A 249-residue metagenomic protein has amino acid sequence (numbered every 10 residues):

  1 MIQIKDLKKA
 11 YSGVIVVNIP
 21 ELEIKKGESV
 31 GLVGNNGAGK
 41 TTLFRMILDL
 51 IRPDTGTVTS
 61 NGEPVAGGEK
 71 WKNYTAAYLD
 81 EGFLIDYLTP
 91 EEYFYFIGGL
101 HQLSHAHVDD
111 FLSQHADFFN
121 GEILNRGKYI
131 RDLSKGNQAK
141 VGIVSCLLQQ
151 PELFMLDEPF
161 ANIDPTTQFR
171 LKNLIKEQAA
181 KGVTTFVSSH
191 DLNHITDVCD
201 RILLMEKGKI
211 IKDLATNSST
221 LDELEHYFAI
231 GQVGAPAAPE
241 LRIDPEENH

Functional and structural regions predicted by a protein language model:
I2, V17-I19: Conserved structural motif at the start of ABC-family nucleotide-binding domains
V33-N35: The feature captures the beta-strand-to-loop junction immediately N-terminal to the Walker
L48: Helix-to-loop junction immediately C-terminal to a conserved catalytic motif
G56-W71: Conserved ABC transporter NBD signature motif
F154-E158: Catalytic Walker B motif of ABC-type/P-loop ATPase nucleotide-binding domains
S189-H190: H-loop/switch region of ABC-family ATPase nucleotide-binding domains
